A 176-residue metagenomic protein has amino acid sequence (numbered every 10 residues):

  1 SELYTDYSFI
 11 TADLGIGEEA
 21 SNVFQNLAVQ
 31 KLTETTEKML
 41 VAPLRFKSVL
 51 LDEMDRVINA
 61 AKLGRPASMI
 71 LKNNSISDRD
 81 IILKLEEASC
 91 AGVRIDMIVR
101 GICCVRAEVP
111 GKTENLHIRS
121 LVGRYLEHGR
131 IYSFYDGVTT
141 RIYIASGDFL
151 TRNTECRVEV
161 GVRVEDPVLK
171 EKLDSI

Functional and structural regions predicted by a protein language model:
S1-L3, I10-G17, L27-T35, P43-I176: PLD/PLD-like phosphodiesterase catalytic module centered on the HKD motif
A20: Core active-site phosphate/anionic-ligand binding loop and the adjoining beta-turn-alpha structural block in enzyme
